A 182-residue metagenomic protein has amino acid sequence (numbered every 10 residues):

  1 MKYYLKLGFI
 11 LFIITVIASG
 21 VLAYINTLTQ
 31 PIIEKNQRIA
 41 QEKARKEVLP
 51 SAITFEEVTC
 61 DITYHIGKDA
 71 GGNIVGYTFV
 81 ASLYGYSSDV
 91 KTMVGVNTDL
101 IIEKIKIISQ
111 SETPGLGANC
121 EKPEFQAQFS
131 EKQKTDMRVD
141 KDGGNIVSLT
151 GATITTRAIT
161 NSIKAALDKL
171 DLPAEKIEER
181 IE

Functional and structural regions predicted by a protein language model:
K2-E182: Flexible, solvent-exposed loop/hinge segments and secondary-structure transition points
